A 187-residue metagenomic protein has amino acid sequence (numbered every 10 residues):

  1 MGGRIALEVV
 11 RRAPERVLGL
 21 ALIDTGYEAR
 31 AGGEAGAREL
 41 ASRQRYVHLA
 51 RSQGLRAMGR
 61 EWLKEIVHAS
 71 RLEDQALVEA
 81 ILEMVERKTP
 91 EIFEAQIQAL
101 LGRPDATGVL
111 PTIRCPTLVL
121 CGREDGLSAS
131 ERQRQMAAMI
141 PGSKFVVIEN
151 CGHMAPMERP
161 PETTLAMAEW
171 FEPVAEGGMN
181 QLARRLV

Functional and structural regions predicted by a protein language model:
G2, A6: Gly/Ala-rich beta-loop-alpha elbow adjacent to hydrolase catalytic centers
L7-R60: Flexible "cap/lid" loop of the alpha/beta hydrolase fold
E34-R38, S52-T112: Conserved alpha/beta-hydrolase catalytic His-Asp/Glu region
W62, I97, M136, T163 (+2 more regions): Hydrophobic "lid"/C-terminal helical patch of Rossmann-like NAD(P)-dependent dehydrogenase/epimerase domains
Q98, R123-D125, N150-G152: Acidic beta-to-alpha connecting loop that harbors the catalytic carboxylate
T112-I113, V119-C121, D125: Short beta-strand/loop motif that positions the catalytic acidic residue of the alpha/beta-hydrolase fold
C115, A129-A138: Short alpha-helix in the alpha/beta-hydrolase fold that links the catalytic acid
P141-V187: Catalytic active-site module of serine/aspartate enzymes centered on a nucleophile-bearing elbow/loop
